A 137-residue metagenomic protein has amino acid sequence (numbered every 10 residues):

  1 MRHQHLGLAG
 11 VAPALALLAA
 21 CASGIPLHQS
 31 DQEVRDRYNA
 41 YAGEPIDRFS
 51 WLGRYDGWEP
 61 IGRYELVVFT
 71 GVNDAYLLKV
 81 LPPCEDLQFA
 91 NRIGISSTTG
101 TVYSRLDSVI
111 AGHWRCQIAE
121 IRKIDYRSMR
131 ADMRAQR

Functional and structural regions predicted by a protein language model:
M1-V11: Bacterial N-terminal signal peptides that target proteins for export
G10, Y55-G57, I110: Residues embedded in well-ordered secondary-structure elements
L17-A20: C-terminal motif of bacterial Sec signal peptides marking the signal peptidase cleavage site
A22-A75, R137: N-terminal secretory signal peptides
L81-R137: Helix-rich interaction surfaces within compact, conserved domain-sized segments that mediate assembly or partner
